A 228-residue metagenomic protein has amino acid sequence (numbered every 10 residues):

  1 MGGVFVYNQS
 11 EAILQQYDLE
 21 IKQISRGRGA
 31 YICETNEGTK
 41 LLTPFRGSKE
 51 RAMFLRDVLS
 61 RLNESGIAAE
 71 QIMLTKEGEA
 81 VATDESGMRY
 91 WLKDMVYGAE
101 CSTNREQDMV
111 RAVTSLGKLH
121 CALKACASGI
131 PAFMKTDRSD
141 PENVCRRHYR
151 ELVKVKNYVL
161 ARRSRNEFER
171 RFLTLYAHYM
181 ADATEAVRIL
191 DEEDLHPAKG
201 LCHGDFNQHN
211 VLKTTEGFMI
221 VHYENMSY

Functional and structural regions predicted by a protein language model:
M1-F5: Short, Lys/Arg-enriched N-terminal segments with co-localized hydrophobic residues within the first ~10-30 amino acids
Y7-N36: ATP-binding glycine-rich phosphate-binding loop
Q23, T43-K49, P131-L201: ATP-dependent phospho-/nucleotidyl transfer catalytic cores
I32, V187-Y228: Active-site acidic catalytic loop and adjacent metal/ATP-binding pocket of ATP-dependent phosphoryl transfer enzymes
I32-T35, P44, M95, K213: Conserved hydrophobic "DFG−1" position in protein kinase catalytic cores
N36-L41, G217: Short acidic/polar mixed-charge low-complexity motifs
T39-P131: ATP-binding pocket architecture of kinase catalytic cores
L116, H120-C121, T136, E224-Y228: C-terminal catalytic region of ATP-dependent kinase domains
